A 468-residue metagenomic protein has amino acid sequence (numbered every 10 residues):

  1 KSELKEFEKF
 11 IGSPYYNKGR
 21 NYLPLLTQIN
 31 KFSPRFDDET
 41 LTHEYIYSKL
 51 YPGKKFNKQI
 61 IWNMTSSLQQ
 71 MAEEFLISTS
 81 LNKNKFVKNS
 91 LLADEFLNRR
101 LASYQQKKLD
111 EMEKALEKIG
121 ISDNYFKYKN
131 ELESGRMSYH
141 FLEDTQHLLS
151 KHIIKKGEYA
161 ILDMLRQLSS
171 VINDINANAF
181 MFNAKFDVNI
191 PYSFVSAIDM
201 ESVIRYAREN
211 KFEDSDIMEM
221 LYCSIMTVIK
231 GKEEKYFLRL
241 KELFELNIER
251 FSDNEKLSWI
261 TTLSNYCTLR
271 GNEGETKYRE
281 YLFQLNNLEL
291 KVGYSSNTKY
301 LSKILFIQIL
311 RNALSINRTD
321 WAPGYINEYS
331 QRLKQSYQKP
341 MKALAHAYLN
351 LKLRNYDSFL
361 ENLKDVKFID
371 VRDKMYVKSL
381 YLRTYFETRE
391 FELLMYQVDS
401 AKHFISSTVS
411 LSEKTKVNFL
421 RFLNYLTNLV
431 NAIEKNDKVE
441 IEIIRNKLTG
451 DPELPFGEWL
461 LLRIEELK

Functional and structural regions predicted by a protein language model:
K1-E3, S13-N17, W62, S66 (+3 more regions): C-terminal non-catalytic interaction modules
K1-I229, L460, K468: Flexible inter-repeat linkers and adjacent short helices within tandem amphipathic alpha-helical repeat scaffolds
S13-Y15, A207-E213, F244-K256, N287-Y300 (+4 more regions): Solenoid-like repeat scaffolds
P191-S202, G231-E245, G274-N287, A313-Y325 (+1 more regions): Helix-turn-helix repeat elements of alpha-solenoid scaffolds
E213-L221, N254-C267, N297-I307, Q335-L344 (+1 more regions): Generic helix N-cap/helix-start motif at coil->alpha-helix transitions
M226-K230, T268-N272, Q308-S315, A345-K352 (+2 more regions): Residue-level signature for tetratricopeptide repeat
G271-F283, G293-R311, S315: Alpha-solenoid helical repeat scaffolds
P340-K416: C-terminal structural cap/anchor segments
